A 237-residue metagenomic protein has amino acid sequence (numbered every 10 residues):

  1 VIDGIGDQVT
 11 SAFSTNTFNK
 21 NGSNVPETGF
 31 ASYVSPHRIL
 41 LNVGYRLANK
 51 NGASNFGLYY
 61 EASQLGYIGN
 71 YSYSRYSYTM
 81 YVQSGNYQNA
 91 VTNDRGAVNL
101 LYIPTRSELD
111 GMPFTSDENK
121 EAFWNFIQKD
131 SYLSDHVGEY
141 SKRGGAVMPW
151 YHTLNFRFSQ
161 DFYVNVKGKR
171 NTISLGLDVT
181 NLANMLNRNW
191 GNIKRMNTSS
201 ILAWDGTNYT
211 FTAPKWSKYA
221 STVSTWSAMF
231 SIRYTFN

Functional and structural regions predicted by a protein language model:
V1-S72: Gram-negative outer-membrane beta-barrel transporters
G4-S11, G66-G85, N187-M196: Outer-membrane beta-barrel and related beta-rich outer-membrane complex signature in Gram-negative bacteria
G29-S35, A146-W150, A220-T222: Replace "Gram-negative outer membrane beta-barrel proteins" with "bacterial and organellar outer membrane beta-barrel
S35, L47-K50, A62, F162-V166 (+3 more regions): Outer-membrane beta-barrel strand-turn architecture
S35-I39, W150-L154, N171, S224-A228: Residues that define the transmembrane beta-barrel architecture of outer-membrane proteins
L41-Y45, F156-Q160, L177-V179, F230-Y234: Residues on the lipid-exposed face of transmembrane beta-strands in outer-membrane beta-barrel proteins
N55-K167, S174, L202-A203, Y209-W216: Extracytoplasmic gating/loop element in the C-terminal half of outer-membrane beta-barrel translocons and assembly
N187-N237: C-terminal beta-signal and terminal closure region of outer-membrane beta-barrel proteins
